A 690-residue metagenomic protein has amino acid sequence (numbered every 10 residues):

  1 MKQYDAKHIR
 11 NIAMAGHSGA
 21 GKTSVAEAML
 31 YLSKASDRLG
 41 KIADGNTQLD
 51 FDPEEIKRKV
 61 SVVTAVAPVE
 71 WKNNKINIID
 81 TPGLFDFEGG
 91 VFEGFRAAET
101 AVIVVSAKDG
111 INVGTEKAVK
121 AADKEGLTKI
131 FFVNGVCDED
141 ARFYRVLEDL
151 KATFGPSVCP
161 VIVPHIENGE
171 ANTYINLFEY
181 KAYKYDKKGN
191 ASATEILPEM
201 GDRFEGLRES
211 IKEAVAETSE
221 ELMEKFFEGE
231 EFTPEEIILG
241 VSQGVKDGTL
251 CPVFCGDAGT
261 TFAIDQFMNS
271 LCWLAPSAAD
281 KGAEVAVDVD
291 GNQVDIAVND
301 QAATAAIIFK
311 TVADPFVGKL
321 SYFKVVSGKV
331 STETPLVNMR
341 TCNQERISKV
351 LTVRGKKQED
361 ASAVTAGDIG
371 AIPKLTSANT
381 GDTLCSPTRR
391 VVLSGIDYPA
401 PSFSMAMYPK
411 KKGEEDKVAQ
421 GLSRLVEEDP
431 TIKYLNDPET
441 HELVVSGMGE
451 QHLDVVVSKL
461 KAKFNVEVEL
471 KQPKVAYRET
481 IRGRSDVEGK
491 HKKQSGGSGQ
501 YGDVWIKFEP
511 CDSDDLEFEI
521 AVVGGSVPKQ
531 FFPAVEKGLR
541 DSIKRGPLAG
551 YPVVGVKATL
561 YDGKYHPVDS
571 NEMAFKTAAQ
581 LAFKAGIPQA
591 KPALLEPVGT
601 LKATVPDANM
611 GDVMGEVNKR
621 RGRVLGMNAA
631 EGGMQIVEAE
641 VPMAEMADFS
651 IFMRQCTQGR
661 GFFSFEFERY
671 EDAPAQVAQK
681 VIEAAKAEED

Functional and structural regions predicted by a protein language model:
M1-D690: Structural and coupling elements of P-loop NTPases
